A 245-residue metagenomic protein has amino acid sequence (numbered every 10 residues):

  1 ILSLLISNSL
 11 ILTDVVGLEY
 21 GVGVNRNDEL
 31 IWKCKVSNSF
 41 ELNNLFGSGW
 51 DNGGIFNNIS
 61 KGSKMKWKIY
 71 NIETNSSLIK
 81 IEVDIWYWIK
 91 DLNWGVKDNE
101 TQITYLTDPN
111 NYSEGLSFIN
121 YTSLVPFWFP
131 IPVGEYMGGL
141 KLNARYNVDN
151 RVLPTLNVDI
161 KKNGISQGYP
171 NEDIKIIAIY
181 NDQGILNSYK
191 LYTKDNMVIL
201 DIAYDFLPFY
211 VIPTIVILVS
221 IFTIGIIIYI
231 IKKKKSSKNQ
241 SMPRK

Functional and structural regions predicted by a protein language model:
I1-N27, G184, A203-K245: Secretory targeting signatures
S3, S7-S9, S37-S39, S48 (+10 more regions): Generic serine detector
T13, T74, T101-T107, T122 (+4 more regions): Residue-identity detector for threonine
V16-N75, F127-P213, K233: Acidic, serine/threonine-rich low-complexity disordered tracts
V36, I85-Y87, V219-F222: Short glycine-rich, polar/acidic loop-and-turn segments at beta strand-coil junctions
T74-R151: Predominantly extracellular/secreted and cell-surface proteins with exposed, flexible low-complexity segments
